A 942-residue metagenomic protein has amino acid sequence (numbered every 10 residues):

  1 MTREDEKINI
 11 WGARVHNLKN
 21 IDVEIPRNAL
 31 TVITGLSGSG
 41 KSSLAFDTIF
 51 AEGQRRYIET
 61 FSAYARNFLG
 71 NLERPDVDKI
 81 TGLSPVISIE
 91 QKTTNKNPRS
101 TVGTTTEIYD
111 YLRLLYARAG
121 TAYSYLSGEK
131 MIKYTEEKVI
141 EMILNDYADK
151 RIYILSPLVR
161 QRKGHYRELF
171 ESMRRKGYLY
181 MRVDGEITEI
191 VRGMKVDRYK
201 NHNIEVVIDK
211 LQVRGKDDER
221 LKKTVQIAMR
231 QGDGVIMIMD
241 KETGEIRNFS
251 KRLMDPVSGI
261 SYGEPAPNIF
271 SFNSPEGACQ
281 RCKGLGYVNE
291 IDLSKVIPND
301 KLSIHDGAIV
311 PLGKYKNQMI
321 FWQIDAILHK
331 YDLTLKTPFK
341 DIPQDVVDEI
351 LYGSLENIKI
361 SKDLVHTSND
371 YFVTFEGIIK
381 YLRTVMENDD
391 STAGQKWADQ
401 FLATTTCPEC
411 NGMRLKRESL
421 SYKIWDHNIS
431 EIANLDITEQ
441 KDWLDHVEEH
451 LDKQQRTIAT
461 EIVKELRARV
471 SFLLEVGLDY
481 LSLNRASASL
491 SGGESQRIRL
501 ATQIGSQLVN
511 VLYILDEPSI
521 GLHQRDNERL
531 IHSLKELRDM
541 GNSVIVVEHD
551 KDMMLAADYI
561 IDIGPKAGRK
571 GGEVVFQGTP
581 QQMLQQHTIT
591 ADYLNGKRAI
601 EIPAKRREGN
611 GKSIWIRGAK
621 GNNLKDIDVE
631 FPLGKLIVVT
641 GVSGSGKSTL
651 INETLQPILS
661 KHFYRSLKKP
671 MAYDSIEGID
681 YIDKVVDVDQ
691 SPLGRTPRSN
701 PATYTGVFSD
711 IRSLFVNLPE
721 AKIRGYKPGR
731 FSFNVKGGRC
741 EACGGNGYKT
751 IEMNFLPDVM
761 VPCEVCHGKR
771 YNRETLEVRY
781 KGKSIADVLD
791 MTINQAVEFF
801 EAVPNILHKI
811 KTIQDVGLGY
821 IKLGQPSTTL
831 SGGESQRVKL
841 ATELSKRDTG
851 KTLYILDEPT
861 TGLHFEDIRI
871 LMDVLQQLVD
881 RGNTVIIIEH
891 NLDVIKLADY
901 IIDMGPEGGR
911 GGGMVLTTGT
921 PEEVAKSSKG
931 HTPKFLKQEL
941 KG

Functional and structural regions predicted by a protein language model:
M1-G942: Conserved phosphate-binding elements of NTP-dependent enzyme cores
